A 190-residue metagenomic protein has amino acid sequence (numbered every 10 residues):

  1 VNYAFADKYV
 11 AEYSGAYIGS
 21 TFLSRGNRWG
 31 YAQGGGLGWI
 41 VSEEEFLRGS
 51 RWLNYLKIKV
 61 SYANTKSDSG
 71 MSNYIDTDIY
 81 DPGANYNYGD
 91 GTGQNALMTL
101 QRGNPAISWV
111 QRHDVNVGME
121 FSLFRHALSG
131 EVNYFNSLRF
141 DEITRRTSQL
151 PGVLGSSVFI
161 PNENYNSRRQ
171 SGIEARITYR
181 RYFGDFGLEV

Functional and structural regions predicted by a protein language model:
V1-V190: Extracellular/periplasmic, surface-exposed regions of secreted and cell-surface proteins
